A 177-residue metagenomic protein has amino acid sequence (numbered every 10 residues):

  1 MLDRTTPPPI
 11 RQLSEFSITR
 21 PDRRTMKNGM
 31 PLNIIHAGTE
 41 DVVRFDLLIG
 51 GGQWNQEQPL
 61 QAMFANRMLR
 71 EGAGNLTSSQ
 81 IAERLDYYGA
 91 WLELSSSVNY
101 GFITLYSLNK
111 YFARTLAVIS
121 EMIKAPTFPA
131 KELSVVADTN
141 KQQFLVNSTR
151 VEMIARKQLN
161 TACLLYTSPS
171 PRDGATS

Functional and structural regions predicted by a protein language model:
M1-E83, A117, R172: His/Glu-rich zincin catalytic helix
E71-T149, M153: Active-site-adjacent, His/Asp/Glu-enriched structural segments that form or flank metal-binding and acid/base networks
T149-L164: Short, compositionally biased "basic patch" segments
Y166-P171: Conserved small/polar residues in nucleotide/adenosyl-binding loops
A175-T176: Ala/Thr-enriched low-complexity intrinsically disordered regions
